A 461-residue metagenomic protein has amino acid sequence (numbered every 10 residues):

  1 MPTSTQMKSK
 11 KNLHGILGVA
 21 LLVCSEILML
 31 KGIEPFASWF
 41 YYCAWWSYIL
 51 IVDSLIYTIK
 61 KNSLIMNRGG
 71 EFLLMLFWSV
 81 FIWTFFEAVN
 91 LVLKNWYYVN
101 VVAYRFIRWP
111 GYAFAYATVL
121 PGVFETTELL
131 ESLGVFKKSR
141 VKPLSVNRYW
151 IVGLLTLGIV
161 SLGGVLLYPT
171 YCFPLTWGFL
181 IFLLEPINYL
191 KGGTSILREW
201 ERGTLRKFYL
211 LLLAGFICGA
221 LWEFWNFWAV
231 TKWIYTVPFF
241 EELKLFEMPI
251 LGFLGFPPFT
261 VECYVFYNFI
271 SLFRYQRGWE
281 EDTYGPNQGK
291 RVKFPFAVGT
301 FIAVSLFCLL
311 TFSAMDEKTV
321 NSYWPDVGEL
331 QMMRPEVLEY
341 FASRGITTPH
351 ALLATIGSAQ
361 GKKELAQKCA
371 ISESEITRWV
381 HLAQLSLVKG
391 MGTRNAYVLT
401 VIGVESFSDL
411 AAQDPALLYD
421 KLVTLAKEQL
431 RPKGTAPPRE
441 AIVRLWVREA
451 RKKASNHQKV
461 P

Functional and structural regions predicted by a protein language model:
P2-G328, M332, Q458-P461: Aromatic-rich, lipid-facing transmembrane alpha helices and their immediate juxtamembrane interface loops in integral
E317-P461: C-terminal extensions
